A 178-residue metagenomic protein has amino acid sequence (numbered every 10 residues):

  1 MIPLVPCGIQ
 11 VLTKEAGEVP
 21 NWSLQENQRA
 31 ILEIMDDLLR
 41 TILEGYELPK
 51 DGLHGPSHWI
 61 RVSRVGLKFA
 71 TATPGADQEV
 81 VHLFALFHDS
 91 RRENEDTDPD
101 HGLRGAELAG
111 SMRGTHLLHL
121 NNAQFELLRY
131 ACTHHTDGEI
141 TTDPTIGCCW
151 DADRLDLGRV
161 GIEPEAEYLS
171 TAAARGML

Functional and structural regions predicted by a protein language model:
M1-E33, Y46-G75, F87, H134-L178: Divalent metal-dependent phosphate-bond-processing catalytic cores, especially two-metal-ion Mg2+/Mn2+ enzymes that act
D36-L39: SET-domain substrate-recognition elements in eukaryotic SAM-dependent protein methyltransferases
I42-P49, T115, H119: Acidic catalytic motifs of isoprenoid enzymes
V62-G66, D100-H116: An active-site-proximal "capping" alpha-helix that borders the catalytic cofactor pocket
T73, R91-T97, H116-L120, E139: Amphipathic alpha-helical interaction segments
P74-L83, L117-T133, T145: Acidic/histidine metal-binding catalytic segments
Q78-D96, H101, G105, R129-T136 (+1 more regions): His-Asp-centered metal-binding catalytic motifs of divalent-metal-dependent phosphohydrolases/nucleases
